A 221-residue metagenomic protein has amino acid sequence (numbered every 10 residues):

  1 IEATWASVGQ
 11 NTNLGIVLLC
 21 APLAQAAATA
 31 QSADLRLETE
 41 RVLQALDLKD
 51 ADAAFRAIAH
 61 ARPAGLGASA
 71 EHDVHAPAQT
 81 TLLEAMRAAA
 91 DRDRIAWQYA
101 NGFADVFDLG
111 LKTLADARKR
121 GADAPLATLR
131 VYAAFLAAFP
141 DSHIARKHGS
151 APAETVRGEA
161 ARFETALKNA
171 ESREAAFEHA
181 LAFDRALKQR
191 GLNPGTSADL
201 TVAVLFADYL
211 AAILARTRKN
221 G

Functional and structural regions predicted by a protein language model:
I1-S32: Long, hydrophobic/aromatic-enriched structural stretches that serve as scaffold segments
S7-V8, L187-G191: Short, recurring structural edge motifs at helix starts
V17-P22, L129-L136, L200-A207: Short, structured motif recognition centered on aromatic/hydrophobic residues
A27-R185, Q189, D208-G221: Phosphate-rich cofactor/ligand-interacting catalytic cores and adjacent structured alpha/beta frameworks
